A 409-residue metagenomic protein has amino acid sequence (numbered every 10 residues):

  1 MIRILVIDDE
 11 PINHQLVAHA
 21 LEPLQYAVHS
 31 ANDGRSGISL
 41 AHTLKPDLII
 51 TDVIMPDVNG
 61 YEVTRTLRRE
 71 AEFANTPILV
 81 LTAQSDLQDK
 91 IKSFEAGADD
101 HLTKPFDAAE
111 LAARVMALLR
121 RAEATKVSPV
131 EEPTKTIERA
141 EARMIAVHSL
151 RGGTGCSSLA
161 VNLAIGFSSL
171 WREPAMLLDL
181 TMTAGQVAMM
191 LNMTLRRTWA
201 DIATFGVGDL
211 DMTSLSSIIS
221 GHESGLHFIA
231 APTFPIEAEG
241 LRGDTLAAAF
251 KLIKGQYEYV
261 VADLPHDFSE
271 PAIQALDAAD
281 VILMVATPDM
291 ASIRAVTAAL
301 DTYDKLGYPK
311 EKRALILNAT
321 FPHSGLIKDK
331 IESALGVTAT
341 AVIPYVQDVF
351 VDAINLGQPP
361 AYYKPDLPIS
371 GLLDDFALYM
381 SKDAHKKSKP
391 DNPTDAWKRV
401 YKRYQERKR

Functional and structural regions predicted by a protein language model:
Q15-P23: Charged docking surfaces used in two-component/phosphorelay signaling
Q25-N32, L40: Short hydrophobic/Thr-rich beta-strand motif most characteristic of the beta2 strand and flanking loop of CheY-like
L44-I50: Active-site beta3 strand of CheY-like receiver
M55: Receiver (REC) domain active-site loop signature in two-component systems and cognate sites in sensor histidine kinases
L170-F228, A341: Phosphate-binding loop that captures ATP/GTP phosphates
A319, E332-A361, L373: Beta-strand-loop-alpha "switch" segments that mediate conformational coupling across diverse proteins
